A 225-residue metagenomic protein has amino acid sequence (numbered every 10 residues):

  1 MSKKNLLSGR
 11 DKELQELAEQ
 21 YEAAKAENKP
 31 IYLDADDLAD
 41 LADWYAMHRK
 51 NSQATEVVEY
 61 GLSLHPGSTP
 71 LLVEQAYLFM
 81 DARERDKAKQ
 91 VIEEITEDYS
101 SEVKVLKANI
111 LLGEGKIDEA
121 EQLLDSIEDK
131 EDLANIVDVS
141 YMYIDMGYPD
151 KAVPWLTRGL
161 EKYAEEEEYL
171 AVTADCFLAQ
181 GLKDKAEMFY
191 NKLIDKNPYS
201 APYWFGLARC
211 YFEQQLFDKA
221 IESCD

Functional and structural regions predicted by a protein language model:
M47, D81, G113, D145 (+3 more regions): Register position in tetratricopeptide repeats
G61, I92-I95, S126-I127, R158-G159 (+2 more regions): Canonical positions in the second alpha-helix
P66, D98-S100, K130-D132, A164 (+1 more regions): Short coil turns that delineate tetratricopeptide repeat
